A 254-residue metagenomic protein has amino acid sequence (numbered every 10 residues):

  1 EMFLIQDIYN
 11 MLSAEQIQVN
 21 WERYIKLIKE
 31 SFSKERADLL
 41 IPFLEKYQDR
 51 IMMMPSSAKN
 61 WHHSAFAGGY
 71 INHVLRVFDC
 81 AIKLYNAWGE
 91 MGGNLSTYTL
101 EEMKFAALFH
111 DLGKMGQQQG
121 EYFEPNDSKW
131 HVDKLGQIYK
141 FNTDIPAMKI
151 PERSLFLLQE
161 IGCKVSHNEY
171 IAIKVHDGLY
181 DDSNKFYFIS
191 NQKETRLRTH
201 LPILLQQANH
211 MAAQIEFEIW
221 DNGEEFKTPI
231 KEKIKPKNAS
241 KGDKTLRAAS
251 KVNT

Functional and structural regions predicted by a protein language model:
E1-N10, T245, V252-T254: N-terminal amphipathic/basic-hydrophobic helices that include classical n-h-c signal peptides and signal-anchor
F3-K134: Acidic/His-rich, divalent-metal-binding segments that scaffold phosphate/diphosphate chemistry
N60-F66, N72, L84, G93-E224: Divalent metal-dependent catalytic cores for phosphoryl transfer on phosphate-bearing substrates
L201-T254: Pan-zinc metallopeptidase signature
